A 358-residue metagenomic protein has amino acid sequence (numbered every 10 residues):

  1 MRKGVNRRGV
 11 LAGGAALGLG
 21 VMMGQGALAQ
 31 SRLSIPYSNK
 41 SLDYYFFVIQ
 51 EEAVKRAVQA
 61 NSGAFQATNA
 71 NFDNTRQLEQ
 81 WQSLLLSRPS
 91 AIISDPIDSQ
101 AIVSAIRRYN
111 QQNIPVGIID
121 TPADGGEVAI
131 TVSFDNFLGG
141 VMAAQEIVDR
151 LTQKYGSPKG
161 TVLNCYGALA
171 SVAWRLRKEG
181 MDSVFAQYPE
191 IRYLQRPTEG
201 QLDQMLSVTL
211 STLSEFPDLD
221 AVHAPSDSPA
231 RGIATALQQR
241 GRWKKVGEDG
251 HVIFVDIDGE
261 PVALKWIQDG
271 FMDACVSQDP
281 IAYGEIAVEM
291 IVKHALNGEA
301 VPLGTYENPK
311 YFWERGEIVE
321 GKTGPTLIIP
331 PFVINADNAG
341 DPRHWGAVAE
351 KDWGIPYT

Functional and structural regions predicted by a protein language model:
M1-L17: N-terminal secretory signal peptides and thylakoid transit peptides that target proteins across membranes
G24-P36: C-terminal segment of N-terminal export signals and the immediately downstream linker at the start of the mature
S31, C165-L169, V184, I286-T358: Hinge/cleft segment of the Venus flytrap/periplasmic-binding protein
S38-E51, Q66-R76, D98, D120-T121 (+6 more regions): Hinge/beta->alpha junction and helix N-cap segments in small-molecule ligand-binding domains
A91-Q111, M181, T198-W266: Hydrophobic alpha-helical
Q100-L138, T161, E260-W266, M272-D273: Flexible loop/hinge segments that line or gate small-molecule binding clefts
D135-L163: A conserved helix-loop-strand patch within extracytoplasmic ligand-binding domains of the periplasmic binding
S226-L237, I267-Q268, A274-E299: Extracellular/periplasmic ligand-binding modules, especially the Venus flytrap/periplasmic-binding
